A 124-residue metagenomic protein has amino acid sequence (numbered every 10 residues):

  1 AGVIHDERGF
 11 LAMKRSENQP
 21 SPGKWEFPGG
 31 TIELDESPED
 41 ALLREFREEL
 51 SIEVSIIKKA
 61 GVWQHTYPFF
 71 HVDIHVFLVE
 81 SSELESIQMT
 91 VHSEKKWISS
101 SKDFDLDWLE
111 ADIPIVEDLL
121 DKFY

Functional and structural regions predicted by a protein language model:
A1-L11: Conserved N-terminal beta-strand and adjoining loop/helix that marks the start of the Nudix/MutT-like hydrolase domain
G2-V3, E17, Q64, P68 (+2 more regions): Short secondary-structure boundary/capping segments
H5, P22, F27, F69-I74: Short connector loops at helix/strand junctions that flank enzyme active sites, especially segments positioning acidic
G9-E48: Conserved Nudix-box catalytic region and its N-terminal flanking loop in Nudix hydrolases and closely related
K24, S86-Y124: Nudix hydrolase/Nudix homology domain
I32-E33, H65, D103-F104: Short histidine/acidic/glycine/proline-rich micro-motifs that form metal- and phosphate-coordinating active-site loops
R47, S51-K58: A SAM-dependent methyltransferase catalytic signature shared across enzymes that methylate proteins
E53-V54, V62-S86, K96, S100 (+1 more regions): Active-site-adjacent beta-strand/loop module that shapes the phosphate/pyrophosphate-binding cleft
